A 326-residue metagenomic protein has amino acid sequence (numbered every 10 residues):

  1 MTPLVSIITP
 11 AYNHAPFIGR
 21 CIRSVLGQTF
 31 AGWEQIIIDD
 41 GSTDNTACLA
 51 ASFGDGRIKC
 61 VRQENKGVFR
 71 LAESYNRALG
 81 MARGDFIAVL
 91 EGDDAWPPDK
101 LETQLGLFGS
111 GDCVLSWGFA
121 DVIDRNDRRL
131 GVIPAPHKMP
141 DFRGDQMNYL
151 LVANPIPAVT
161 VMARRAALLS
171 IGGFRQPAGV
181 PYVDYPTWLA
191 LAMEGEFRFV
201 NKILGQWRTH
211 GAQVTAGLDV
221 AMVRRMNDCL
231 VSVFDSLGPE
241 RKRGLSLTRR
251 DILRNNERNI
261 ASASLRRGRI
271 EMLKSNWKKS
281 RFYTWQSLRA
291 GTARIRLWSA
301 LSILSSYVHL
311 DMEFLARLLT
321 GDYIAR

Functional and structural regions predicted by a protein language model:
V5-F17, C21, Q28-T29, I38: A conserved hydrophobic helix/loop-capping motif in glycosyltransferases and polysaccharide synthases
P16-G19, D44-S52, A95, D99: Acidic helix N-cap motif at the loop->helix transition within catalytic regions of sugar-transfer enzymes
S24, A31, D39-C48, N65 (+1 more regions): A conserved acidic beta->alpha catalytic loop
Q63-A82, T103: Glycine-rich, basic loop-to-helix element that forms the pyrophosphate-binding segment of sugar-nucleotide handling
G80, G118, V132, P136-C229: Conserved nucleotide-sugar donor-binding catalytic segment
I87: Short aromatic/hydrophobic "clamp" motif used to bind/position activated sugar donors
D99-V132: Conserved donor NDP-sugar-binding/catalytic core segment of glycosyltransferases
P155, V180, P186, I203 (+1 more regions): C-terminal subregions of glycosyltransferases and related glycan-biosynthesis enzymes
